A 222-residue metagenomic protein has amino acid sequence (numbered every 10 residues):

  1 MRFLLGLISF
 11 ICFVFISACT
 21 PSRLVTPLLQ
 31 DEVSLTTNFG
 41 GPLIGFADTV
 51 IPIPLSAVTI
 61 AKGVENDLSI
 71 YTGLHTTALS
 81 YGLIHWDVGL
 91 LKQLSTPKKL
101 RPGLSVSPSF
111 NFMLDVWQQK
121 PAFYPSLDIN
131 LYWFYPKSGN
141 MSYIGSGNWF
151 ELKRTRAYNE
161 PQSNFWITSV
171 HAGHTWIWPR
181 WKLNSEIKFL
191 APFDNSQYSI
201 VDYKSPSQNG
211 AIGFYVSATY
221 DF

Functional and structural regions predicted by a protein language model:
M1-L29, F222: Cleavable N-terminal export/targeting peptides
C19-T77: Short glycine/proline- and aromatic-enriched beta-strand/turn motifs that initiate or cap beta-hairpins
S22-D31, D67, S95-L104, F134-S142 (+1 more regions): Short loop/turn motifs that connect adjacent beta-strands in outer-membrane beta-barrel proteins
S34-G40, S69-H75, G89-L91, P102-N111 (+3 more regions): Transmembrane beta-strands of outer-membrane beta-barrel proteins
G40-F46, H75-Y81, Q93-P97, S109-Q118 (+2 more regions): Sequence/structural signature of outer-membrane beta-barrel proteins
G40-P54, Y71-D87, N111-Y124, S138 (+1 more regions): Solvent-exposed loop/turn segments connecting transmembrane beta-strands in outer-membrane beta-barrel proteins
G89-Y132: Surface-exposed, polar helix/loop patches in the mature regions of secreted/periplasmic/lumenal proteins that form
V116-F222: Outer-membrane beta-barrel transmembrane domain signature
